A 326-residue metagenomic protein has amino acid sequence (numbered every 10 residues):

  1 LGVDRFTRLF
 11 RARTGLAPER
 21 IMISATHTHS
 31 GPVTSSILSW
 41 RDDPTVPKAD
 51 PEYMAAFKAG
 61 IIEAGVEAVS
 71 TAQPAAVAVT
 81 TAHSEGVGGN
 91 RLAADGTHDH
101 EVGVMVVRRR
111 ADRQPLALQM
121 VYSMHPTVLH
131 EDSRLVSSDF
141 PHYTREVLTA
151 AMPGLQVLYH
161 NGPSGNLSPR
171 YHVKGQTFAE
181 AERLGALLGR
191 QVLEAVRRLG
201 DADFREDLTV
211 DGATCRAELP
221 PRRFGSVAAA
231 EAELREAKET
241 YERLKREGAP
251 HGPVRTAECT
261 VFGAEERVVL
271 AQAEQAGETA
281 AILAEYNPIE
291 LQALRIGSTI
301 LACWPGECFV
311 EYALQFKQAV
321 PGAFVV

Functional and structural regions predicted by a protein language model:
L1-V326: Non-catalytic substrate/cofactor recognition surfaces at enzyme active-site rims
